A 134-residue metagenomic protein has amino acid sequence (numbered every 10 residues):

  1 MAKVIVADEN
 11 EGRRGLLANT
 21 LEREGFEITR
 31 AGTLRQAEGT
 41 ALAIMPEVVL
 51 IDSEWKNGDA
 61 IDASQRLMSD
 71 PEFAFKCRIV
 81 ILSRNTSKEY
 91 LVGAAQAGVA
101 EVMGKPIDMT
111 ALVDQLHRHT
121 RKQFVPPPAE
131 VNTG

Functional and structural regions predicted by a protein language model:
E11-T29, A97: Two-component/phosphorelay signaling modules centered on CheY-like receiver
G32-V48: Acidic, metal-coordinating helix/loop segments flanking the phosphotransfer/catalytic sites of two-component signaling
I51-L67: Conserved phosphotransfer microenvironments
I61-D62, N85-E101: Alpha4 helix (beta4-alpha4-beta5 surface) of REC/receiver domains from two-component response regulators
I107-L116: C-terminal output helix
R121-G134: CheY-like receiver
